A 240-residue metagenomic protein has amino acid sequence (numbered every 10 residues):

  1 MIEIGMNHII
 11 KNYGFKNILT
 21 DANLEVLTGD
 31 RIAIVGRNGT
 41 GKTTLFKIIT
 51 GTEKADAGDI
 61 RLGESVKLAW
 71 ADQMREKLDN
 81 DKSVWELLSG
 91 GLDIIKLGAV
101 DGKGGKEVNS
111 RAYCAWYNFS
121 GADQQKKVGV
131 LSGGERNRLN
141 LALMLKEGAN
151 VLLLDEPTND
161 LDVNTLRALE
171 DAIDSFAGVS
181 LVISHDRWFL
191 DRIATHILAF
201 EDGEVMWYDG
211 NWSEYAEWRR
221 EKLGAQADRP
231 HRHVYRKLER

Functional and structural regions predicted by a protein language model:
M1-R240: ABC ATP-binding cassette signature C-motif
